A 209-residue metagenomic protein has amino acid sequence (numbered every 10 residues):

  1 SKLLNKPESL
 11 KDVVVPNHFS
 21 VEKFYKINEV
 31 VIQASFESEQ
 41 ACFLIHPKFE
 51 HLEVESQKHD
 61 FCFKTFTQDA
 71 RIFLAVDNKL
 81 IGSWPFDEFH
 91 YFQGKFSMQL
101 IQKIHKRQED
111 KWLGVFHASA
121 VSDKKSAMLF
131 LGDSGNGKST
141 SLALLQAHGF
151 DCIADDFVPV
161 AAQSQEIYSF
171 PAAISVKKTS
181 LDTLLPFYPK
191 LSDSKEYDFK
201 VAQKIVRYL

Functional and structural regions predicted by a protein language model:
S1-F96: Long, basic/Gly/Ser/Thr-rich N-terminal segments that mediate initial subcellular attachment or targeting
S1-V14, S35-A41, H117-D133, A147-L209: Glycine-rich, often acidic-flanked micro-motifs that create phosphate/phosphodiester-binding or positioning elements
P47-V54, Q102, K106, A147: Short, intrinsically disordered, mixed-charge
K58-R71, G114-K124, P159: Short, glycine/charge-rich beta-strand/loop segments that flank catalytic centers and engage negatively charged groups
S83, E109-V115, D151-A154: Short secondary-structure capping/junction motifs at helix and strand boundaries
F92-V115: N-terminal pre-Walker A segment at the start of P-loop NTPase domains
N136-T140: Conserved glycine(s) of the Walker
